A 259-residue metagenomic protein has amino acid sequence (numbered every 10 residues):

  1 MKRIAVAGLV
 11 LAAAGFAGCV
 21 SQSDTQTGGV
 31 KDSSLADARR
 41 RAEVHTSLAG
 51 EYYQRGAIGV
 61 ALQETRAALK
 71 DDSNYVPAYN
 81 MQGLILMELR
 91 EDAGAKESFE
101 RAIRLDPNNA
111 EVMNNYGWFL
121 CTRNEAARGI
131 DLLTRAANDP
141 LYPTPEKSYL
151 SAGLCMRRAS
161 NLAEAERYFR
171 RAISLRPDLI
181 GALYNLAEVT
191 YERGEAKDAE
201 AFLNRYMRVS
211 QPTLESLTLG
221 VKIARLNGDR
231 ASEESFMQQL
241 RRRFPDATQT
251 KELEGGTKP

Functional and structural regions predicted by a protein language model:
G15-G18: C-terminal motif of bacterial Sec signal peptides marking the signal peptidase cleavage site
S23-A36, R208-P259: Terminal, low-structured helical/coil segments at or just beyond the last alpha-helical repeat
D37, D71, L105, D139-L141 (+3 more regions): Structural marker of alpha-solenoid helical repeat scaffolds
R41, Y75, N109, P143-P145 (+3 more regions): Residue-level recognition of tetratricopeptide repeat
G56-R66, L89-R101, R123-R135, A159-R171 (+2 more regions): Structural signature of tandem alpha-helical TPR/SEL1-like repeats, specifically the intra-repeat loop/turn
